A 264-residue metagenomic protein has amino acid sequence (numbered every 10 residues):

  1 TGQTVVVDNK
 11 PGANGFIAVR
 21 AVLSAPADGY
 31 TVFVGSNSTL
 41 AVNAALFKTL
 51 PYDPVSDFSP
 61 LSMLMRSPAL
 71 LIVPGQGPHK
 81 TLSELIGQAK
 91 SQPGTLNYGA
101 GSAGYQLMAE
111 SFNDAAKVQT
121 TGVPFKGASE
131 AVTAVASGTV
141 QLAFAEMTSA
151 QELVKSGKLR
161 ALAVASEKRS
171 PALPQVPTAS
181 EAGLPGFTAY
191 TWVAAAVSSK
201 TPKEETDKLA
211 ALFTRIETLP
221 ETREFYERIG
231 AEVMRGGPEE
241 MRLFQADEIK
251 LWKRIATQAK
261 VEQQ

Functional and structural regions predicted by a protein language model:
T1-S56, P93-L96, G104-Y105, K117-F144 (+3 more regions): N-terminal (or domain-start) structured segment
N14-A18, S38, V42, T81 (+10 more regions): Stable alpha-helical elements in mature extracytoplasmic
S24-Y30, A45-E130, A179-E181, W192-F225: Hinge/capping helix and adjacent helix->loop/strand transition within the periplasmic-binding protein
S36-N37, G75, E146-T148, S166-E167 (+1 more regions): Short secondary-structure boundary segments
P51-L64, G99, Q119-P124, Q141-L142 (+2 more regions): Short beta-strand->loop
G77-P78, S149, K168, T178 (+2 more regions): Short, well-ordered alpha-helical scaffold segment located in the soluble/lumenal catalytic or ligand-binding core
K155, K203-Q264: An extracytoplasmic/periplasmic, membrane-proximal ligand-sensing/linker region
